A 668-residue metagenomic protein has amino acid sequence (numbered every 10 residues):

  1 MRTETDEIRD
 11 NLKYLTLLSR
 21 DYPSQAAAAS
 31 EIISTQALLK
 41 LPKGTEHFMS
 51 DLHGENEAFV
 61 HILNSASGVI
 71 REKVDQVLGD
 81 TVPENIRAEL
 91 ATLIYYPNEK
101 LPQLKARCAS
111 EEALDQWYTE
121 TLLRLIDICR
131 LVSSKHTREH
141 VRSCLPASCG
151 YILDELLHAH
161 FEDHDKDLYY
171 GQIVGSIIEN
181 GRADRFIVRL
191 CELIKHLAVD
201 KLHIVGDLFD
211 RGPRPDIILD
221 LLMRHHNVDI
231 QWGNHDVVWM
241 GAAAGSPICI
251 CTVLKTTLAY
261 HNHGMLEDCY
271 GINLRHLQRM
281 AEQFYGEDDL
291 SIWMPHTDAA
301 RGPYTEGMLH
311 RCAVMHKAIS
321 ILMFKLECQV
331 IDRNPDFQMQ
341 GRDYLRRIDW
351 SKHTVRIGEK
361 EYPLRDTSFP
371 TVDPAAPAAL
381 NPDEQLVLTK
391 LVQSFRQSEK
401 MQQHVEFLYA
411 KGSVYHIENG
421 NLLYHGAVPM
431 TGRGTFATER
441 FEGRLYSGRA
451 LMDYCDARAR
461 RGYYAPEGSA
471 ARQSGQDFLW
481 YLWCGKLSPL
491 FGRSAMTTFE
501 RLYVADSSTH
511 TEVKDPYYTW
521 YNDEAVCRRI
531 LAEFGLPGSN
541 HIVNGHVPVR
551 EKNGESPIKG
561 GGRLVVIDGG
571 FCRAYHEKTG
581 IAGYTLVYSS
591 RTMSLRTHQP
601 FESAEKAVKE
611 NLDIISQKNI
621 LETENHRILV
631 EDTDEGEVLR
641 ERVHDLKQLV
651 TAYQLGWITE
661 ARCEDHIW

Functional and structural regions predicted by a protein language model:
M1-W668: Feature recognizes metal-dependent phosphohydrolase scaffolds
